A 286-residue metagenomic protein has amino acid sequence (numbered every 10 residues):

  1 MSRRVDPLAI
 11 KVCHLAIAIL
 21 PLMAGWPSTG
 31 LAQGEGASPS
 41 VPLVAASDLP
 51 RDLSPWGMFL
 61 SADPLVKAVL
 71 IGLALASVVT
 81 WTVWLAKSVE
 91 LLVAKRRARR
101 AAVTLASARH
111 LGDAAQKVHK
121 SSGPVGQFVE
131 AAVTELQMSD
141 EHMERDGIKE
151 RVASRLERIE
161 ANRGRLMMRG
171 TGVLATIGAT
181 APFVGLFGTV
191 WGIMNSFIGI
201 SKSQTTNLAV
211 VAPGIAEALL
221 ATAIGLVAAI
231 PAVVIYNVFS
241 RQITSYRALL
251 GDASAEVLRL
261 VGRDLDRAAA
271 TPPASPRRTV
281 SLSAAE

Functional and structural regions predicted by a protein language model:
M1-G36: N-terminal secretory/membrane targeting signals
S28-L60: Low-complexity, acidic polar-rich segments
P39-V41, S47-D48, L92-L208, V234-E286: Predominantly long cytosolic amphipathic alpha-helical stalk/bundle segments
R51-K67, L166-G172, T176: Juxtamembrane loop-transmembrane helix junctions in multi-pass integral membrane proteins, especially the extracellular
G57-K87: Hydrophobic alpha-helical transmembrane segments
Q204-A218: Hydrophobic alpha-helical transmembrane segments and adjacent short intramembrane/lumenal linkers of inner/organellar
E217-V234: Hydrophobic alpha-helical transmembrane segments of polytopic membrane proteins
